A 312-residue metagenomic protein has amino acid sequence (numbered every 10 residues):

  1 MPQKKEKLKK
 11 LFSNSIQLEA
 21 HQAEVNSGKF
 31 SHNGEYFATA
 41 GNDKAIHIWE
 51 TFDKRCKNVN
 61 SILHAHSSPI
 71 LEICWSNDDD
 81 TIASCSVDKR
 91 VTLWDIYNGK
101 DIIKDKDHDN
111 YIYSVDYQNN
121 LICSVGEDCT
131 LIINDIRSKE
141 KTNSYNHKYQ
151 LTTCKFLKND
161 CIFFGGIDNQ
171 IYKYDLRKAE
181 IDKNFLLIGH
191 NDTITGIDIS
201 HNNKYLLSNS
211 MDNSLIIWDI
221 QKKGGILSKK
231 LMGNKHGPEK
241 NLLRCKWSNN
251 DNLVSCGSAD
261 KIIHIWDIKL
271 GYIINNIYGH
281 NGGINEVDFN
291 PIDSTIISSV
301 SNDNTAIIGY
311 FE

Functional and structural regions predicted by a protein language model:
E6-L8, N14-A20, D53-A65, C85 (+8 more regions): Short C-terminal beta-strands that terminate individual repeats in beta-propeller domains, predominantly WD40 blades
Q17-K44: Beta-strand-rich domains and repeat architectures in extracellular enzymes and scaffolds, especially beta-propellers
A23-K29, S67-W75, N110-Y117, S144 (+4 more regions): Canonical WD40 repeat/beta-propeller blade segments in eukaryotic WD-repeat proteins
N33-E35, D78-D80, N119-N120, N159-D160 (+3 more regions): Short coil/turn segments that connect the beta-strands within blades of beta-propeller domains
T39-D43, S84-D88, V125-D128, G165-D168 (+3 more regions): Conserved strand-to-loop turn within each blade of WD40 beta-propeller repeats
I46-T51, C85, V91-D95, V115 (+5 more regions): WD40-repeat beta-propellers
G224-L253: A surface-exposed beta-alpha-beta supersecondary segment
N285-E312: Blade-level signature of beta-propeller repeat domains, shared across WD40, Kelch, NHL, RCC1 and BNR/Asp-box propellers
